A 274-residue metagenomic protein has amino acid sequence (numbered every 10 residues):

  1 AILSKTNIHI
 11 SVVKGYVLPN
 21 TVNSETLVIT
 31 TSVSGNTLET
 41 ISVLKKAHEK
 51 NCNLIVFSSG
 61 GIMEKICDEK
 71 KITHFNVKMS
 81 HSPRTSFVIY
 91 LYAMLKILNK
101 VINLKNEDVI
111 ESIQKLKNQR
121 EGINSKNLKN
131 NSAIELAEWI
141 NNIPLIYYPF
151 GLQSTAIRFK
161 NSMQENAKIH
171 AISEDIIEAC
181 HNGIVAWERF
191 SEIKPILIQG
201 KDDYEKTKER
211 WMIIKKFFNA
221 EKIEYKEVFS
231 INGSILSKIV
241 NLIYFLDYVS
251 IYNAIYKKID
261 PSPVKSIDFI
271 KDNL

Functional and structural regions predicted by a protein language model:
A1-E121, G200-E205, E209-E224: Glycine-rich phosphate-binding loops that contact phosphosugars or nucleotide phosphates
N7-H9, I97-E107, A167-I169, S250-P263: Short helix-capping/linker segments at secondary-structure and domain boundaries
V12-G15, I169-C180, E224-G233: A generic structural motif
V22-T26, N141, I243: A short, glycine/Asx- and small/polar-enriched loop/turn that sits immediately N-terminal to a beta-strand
I41, L91-L98, I157-Q164, S173 (+4 more regions): Predominant activation on well-ordered alpha-helical scaffold segments within soluble catalytic domains
T85, I89-Y92, E107, E111 (+8 more regions): Conserved active-site and cofactor/substrate-binding residues in soluble primary-metabolism enzymes
N99-K194, L274: Active-site phosphate/pyrophosphate-binding segments
V185-A186, F190-I267: C-terminal active-site/capping subdomain that shapes the small-molecule cofactor and substrate pocket of enzyme
